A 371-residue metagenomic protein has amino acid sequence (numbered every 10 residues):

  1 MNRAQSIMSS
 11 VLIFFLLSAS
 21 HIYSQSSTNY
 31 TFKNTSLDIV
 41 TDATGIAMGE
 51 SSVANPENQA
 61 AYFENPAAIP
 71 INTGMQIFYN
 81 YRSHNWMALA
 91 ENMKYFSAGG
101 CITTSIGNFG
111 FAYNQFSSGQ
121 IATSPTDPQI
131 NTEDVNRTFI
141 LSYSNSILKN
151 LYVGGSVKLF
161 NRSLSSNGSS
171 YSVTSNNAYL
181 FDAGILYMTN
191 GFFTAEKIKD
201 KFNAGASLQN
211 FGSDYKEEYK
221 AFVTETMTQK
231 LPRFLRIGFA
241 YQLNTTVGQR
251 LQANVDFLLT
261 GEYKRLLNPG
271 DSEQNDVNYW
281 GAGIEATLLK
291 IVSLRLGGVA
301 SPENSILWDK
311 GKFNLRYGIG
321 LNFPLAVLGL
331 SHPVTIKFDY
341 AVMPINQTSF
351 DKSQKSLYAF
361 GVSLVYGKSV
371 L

Functional and structural regions predicted by a protein language model:
M1-V11: Bacterial N-terminal signal peptides that target proteins for export
S9-A19: Bacterial N-terminal signal peptides
S20-S24: Sec/Tat signal peptide C-region and signal peptidase I cleavage site
Q25-L371: Subset of outer-membrane beta-barrel
